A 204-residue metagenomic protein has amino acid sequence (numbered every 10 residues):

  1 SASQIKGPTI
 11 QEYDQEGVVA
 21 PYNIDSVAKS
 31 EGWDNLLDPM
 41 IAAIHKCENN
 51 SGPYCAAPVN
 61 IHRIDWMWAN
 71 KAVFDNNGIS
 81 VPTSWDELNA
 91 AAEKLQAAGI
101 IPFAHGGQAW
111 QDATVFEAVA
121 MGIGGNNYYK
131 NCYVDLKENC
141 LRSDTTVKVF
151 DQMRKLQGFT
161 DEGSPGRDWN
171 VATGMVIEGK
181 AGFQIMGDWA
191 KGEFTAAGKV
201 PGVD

Functional and structural regions predicted by a protein language model:
S1-S3, G99-P102, E178-M186: Alpha-to-beta junction loops
K6-I64, N89, V115-E117: Hinge/lid segment of periplasmic solute-binding proteins
Y13-P21, P53, I100, V119-I123 (+1 more regions): Ligand-binding "clamshell"
N23-P39, S80, I123-K148, A196-P201: Short, solvent-exposed loop/beta-turn-alpha elements that line the ligand-binding surface or hinge of extracytoplasmic
K46-V59, D65, N89-E138, A181: Extracytoplasmic/periplasmic solute-binding protein
I64, A72, N76-N77, D151 (+2 more regions): Extracytoplasmic/periplasmic substrate-recognition and gating elements
W85-N89, S164-I177: Short helix-initiation/N-cap motifs at beta->coil->alpha
A92-L95, V134-G166, D204: Glycine-centered hinge/linker elements that transmit conformational signals in sensory and ligand-binding systems
